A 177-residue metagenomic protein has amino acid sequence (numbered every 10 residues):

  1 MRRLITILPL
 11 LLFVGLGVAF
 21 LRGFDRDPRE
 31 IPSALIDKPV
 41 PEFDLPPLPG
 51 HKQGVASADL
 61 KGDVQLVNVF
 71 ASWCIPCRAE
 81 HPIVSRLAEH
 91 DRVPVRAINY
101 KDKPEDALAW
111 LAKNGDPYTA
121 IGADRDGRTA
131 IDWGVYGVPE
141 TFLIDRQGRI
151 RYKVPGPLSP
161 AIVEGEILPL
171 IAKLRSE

Functional and structural regions predicted by a protein language model:
M1-P46, E177: N-terminal targeting signals for export/organelle localization
F24-R26, P46-Q53, I121-D124: Short gly/ser/thr-rich secondary-structure transition/capping motifs
D37, E42, R92-V93, Y118-T119: A generic structural signal for alpha->beta connector loops
F43-L66: A short beta-strand-turn-helix
L66-V67, V95: Hydrophobic beta-strand anchors of alpha/beta hydrolase catalytic cores
N68-W73: Aromatic-flanked redox-active Cys/Sec active sites in thiol-based oxidoreductases, especially the WC-centered
R78-G115, R125-I131: Structural microenvironment flanking redox-active thiols in thiol-disulfide oxidoreductases
A112-P117, D124-R175: Thiol/disulfide oxidoreductase modules built on the thioredoxin-like
